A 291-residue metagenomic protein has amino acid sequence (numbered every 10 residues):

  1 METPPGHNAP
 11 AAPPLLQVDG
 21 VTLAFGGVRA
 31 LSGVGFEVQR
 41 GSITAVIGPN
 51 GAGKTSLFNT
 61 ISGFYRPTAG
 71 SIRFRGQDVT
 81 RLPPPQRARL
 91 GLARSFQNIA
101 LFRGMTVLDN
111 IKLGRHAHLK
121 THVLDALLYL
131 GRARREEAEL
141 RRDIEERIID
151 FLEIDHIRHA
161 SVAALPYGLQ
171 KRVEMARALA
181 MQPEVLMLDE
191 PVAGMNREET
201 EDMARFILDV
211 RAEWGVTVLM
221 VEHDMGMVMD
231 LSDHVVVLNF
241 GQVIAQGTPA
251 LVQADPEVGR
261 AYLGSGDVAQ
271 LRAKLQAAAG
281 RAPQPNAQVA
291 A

Functional and structural regions predicted by a protein language model:
E2-A291: Glycine-rich phosphate-binding loops of nucleotide-dependent enzymes
